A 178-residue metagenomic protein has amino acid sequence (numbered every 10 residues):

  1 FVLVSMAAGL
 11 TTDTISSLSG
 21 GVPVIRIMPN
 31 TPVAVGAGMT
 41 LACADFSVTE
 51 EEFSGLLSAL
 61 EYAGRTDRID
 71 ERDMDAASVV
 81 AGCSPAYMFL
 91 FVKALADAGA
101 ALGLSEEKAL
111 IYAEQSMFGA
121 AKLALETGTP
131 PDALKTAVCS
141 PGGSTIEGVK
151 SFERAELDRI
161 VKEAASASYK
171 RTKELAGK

Functional and structural regions predicted by a protein language model:
F1-A42: Rossmann-like NAD(P)(H) cofactor-binding subdomain of soluble oxidoreductases
A8-L10, P29-V33, A81-C83, Q115-M117 (+1 more regions): Glycine-rich beta-alpha junction loops
I15-P23, M39-A77, F89-E126: Internal alpha-helical scaffold of NAD(P)-dependent oxidoreductase catalytic cores
V24, M74-V79, P131-T136: Short pre-catalytic strand/loop immediately N-terminal to key active-site residues, enriched for Gly-Thr
C83-Y87, I111-Y112, A137-S140: A generic short alpha-helical patch detector that favors 3-5-residue windows in or near N-terminal regions
E114-K178: NAD(P)-dependent Rossmann-like dehydrogenase/reductase catalytic/cofactor-binding core
